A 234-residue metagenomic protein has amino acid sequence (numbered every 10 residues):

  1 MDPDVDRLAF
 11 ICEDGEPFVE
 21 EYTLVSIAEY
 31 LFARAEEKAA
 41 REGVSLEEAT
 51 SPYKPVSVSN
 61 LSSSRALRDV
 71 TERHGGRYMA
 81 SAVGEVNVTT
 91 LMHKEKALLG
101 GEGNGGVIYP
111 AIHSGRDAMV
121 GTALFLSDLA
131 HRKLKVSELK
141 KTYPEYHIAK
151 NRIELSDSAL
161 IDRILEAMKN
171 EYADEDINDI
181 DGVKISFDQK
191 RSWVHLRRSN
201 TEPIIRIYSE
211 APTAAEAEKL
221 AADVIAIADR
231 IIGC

Functional and structural regions predicted by a protein language model:
D2-D6, N104-G106: Short glycine-rich anion-binding loops that position phosphate/pyrophosphate groups of nucleotides and phosphorylated
D6-V25, R68: Short Gly/Thr/Asp-enriched flexible loops that form oxyanion-binding sites at enzyme active sites
I11-D14, A33-E36, A49-C234: Phosphate-binding and adjacent anionic-ligand microenvironments
L24-I27, T122: Motif I (Walker A/P-loop) of helicase-class P-loop NTPases
Y30: Short, flexible loop segments at boundaries between secondary-structure elements
